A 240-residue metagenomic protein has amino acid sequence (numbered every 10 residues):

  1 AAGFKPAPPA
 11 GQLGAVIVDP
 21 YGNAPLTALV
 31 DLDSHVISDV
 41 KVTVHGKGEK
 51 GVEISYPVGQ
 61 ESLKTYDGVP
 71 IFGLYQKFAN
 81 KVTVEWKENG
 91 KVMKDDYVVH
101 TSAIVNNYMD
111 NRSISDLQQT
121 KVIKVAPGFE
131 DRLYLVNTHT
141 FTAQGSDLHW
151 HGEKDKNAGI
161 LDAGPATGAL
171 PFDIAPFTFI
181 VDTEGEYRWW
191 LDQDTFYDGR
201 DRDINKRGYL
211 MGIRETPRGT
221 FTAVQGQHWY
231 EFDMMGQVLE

Functional and structural regions predicted by a protein language model:
A2-K47, K64-G68, Q76-E240: Histidine-/acidic-rich catalytic cores in large beta-rich domains
K50-S62, T195: Solvent-exposed serine/threonine-rich low-complexity stretches and specific carbohydrate-binding patches
